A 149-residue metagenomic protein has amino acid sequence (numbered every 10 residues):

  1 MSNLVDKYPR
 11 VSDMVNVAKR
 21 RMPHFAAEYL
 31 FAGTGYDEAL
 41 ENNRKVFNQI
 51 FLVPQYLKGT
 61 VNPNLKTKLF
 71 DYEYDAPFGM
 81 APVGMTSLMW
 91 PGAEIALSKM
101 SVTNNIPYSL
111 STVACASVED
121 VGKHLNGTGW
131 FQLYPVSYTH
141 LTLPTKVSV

Functional and structural regions predicted by a protein language model:
S2-D71: An N-cap/entry alpha-helix motif that binds or orients negatively charged groups
P23, M80, S101: Conserved, mostly hydrophobic/aromatic
F78-A81, Y108-L110, G129-F131: Hydrophobic faces of well-ordered beta-strands that scaffold small-molecule active sites in alpha/beta enzyme cores
V83-W90, L133-S137: Active-site mouth loops of central-metabolism enzymes
T112-V121: Active-site-adjacent beta->alpha loops and helix N-cap segments on the catalytic face of soluble alpha/beta enzymes
V121-T128: Alpha-helix-loop-beta-strand connector modules within alpha/beta enzyme cores
T139-T145: Conserved small/polar residues in nucleotide/adenosyl-binding loops
